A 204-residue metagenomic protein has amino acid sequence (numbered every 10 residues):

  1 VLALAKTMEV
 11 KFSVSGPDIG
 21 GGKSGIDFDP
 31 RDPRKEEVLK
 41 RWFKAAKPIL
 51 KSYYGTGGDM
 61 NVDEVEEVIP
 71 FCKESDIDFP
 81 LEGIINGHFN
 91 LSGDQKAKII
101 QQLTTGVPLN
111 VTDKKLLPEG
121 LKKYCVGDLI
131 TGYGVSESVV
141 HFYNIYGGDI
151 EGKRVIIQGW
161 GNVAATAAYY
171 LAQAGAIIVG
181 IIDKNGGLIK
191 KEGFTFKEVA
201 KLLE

Functional and structural regions predicted by a protein language model:
V1-V10: N-terminal cap/recognition module
L4, V62, G193-F196: Low-complexity, intrinsically disordered regions enriched in charged/polar residues
V10-I150: Glycine/serine-rich phosphate-binding loop and adjoining beta1-alpha1 elements at the start of nucleotide-handling
V107, D113-E204: Glycine-rich phosphate/diphosphate-binding loop of Rossmann-like nucleotide-binding domains
